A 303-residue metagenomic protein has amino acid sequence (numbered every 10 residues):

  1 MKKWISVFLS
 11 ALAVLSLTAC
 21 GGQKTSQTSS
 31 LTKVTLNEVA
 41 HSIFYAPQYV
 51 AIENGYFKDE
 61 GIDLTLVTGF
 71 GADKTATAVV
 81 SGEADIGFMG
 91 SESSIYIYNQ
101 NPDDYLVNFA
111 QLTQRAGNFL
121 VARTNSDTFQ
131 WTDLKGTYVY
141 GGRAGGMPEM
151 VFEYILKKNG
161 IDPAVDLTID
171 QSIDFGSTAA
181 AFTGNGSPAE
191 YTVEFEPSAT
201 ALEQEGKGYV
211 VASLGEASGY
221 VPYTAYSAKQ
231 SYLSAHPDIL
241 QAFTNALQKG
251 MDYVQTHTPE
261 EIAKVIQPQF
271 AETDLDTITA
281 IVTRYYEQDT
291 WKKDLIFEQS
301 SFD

Functional and structural regions predicted by a protein language model:
M1-L9: Positively charged n-region of N-terminal signal peptides that target proteins for export
L15-A19: C-terminal motif of bacterial Sec signal peptides marking the signal peptidase cleavage site
G21-K24: Bacterial signal peptide processing site
Q27-D174, A181, G186, E190-E196 (+3 more regions): Short, glycine-/small- and polar/acidic-enriched structural segments that line small-molecule recognition paths
S91, M150, Y226, E260-K264: A generic alpha-helix surface/boundary motif
L112-A122, E203-Y232, H236, T244 (+1 more regions): Periplasmic-binding protein-like
T200: Glycine-centered loop/turn positions within well-structured domains that cap or flank conserved ligand/cofactor-binding
S234-D303: Secondary-structure end/capping motifs
